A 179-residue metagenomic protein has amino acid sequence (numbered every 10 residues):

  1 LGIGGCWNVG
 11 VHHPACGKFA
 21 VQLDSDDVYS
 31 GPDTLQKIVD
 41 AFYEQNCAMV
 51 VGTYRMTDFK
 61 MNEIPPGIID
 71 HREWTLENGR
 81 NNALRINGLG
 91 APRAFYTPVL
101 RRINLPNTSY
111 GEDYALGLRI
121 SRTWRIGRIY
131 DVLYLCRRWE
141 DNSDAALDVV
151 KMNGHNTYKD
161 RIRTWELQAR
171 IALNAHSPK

Functional and structural regions predicted by a protein language model:
G4-F19: Active-site nucleotide-sugar/metal-binding loop of Leloir-type enzymes
C16-G17, G88-I103: Conserved nucleotide-sugar donor-binding and metal-coordinating catalytic region shared by glycosyltransferases
G17-V28: Short beta-strand-to-loop acidic/aromatic patch adjacent to the donor-nucleotide binding site
D33-P66: Conserved donor NDP-sugar-binding/catalytic core segment of glycosyltransferases
T53, G127-L133, R137-R138: Catalytic beta-strand/loop signature of glycosyltransferases that borders the donor
T53, I64-I86: Short, flexible, basic/aromatic active-site loop/helix in glycosyltransferases
E77-N82, C136-W139, A145-P178: Catalytic core of nucleotide-sugar-dependent glycosyltransferases
S109-L116: Acidic donor-binding loop at a coil-to-helix junction in glycosyltransferase catalytic cores that engages
